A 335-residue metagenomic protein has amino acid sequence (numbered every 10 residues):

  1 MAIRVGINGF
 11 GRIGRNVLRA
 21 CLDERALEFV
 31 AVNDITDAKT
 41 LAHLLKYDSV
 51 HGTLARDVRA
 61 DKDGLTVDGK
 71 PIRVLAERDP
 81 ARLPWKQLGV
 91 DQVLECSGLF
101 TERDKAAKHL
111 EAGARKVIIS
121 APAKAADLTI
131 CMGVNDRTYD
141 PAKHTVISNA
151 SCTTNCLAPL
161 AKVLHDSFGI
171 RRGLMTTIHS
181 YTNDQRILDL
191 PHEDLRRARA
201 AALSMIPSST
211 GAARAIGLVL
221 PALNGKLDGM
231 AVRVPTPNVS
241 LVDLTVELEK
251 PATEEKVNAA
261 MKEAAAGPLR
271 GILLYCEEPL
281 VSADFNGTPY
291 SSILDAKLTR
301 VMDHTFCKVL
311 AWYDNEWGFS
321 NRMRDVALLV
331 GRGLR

Functional and structural regions predicted by a protein language model:
M1-A198, M323-D325, G333-L334: N-terminal Rossmann-like NAD(P) cofactor-binding subdomain of oxidoreductases, focused on the glycine-rich
A2, G229, L241, T245-R335: C-terminal active-site/capping subdomain that shapes the small-molecule cofactor and substrate pocket of enzyme
N8, R12, K39, L88 (+12 more regions): Conserved active-site and cofactor/substrate-binding residues in soluble primary-metabolism enzymes
L22-A26, K162-I170, S180-N183, T210 (+5 more regions): Generic secondary-structure signature for well-ordered alpha-helical cores
I35-D37, P80, A123, S151-T153 (+6 more regions): Glycine-rich beta-alpha junction loops
Y139-P141, R197, V234-S240, V301-H304: Short, flexible turn/loop "capping" segments at secondary-structure junctions
K143-H144, A200-A202, V239-D243, F306-K308: Short, solvent-exposed beta-strand edge segments and adjacent coil->beta transition regions
G169-A231, P237: Catalytic core of tubulin tyrosine ligase-like
